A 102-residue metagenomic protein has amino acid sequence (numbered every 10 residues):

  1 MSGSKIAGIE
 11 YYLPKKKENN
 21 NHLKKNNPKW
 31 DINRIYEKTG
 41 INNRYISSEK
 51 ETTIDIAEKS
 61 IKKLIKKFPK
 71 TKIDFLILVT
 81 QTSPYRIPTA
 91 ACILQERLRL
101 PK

Functional and structural regions predicted by a protein language model:
M1-D74: Conserved active-site "lid/cap" helical segment
Y36-K38, N42-D55, T80-K102: Conserved catalytic cysteine-centered active-site region of acyl-thioester-dependent Claisen-condensing enzymes
I77: N-terminal Rossmann-like NAD(P) cofactor-binding module of classical short-chain dehydrogenase/reductase
